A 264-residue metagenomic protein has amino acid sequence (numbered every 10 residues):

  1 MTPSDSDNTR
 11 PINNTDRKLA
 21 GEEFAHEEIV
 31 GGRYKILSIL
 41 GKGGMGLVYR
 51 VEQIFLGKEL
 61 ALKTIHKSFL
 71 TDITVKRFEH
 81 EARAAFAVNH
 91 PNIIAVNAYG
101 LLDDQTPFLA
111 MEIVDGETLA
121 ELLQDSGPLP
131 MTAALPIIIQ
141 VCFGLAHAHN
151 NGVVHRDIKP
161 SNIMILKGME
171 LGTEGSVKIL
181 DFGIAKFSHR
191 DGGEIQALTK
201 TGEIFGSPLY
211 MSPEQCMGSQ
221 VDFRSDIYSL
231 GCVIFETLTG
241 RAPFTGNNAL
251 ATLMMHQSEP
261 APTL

Functional and structural regions predicted by a protein language model:
T2-P262: Conserved ATP-binding/catalytic core of the eukaryotic-like protein kinase fold, especially serine/threonine kinases
